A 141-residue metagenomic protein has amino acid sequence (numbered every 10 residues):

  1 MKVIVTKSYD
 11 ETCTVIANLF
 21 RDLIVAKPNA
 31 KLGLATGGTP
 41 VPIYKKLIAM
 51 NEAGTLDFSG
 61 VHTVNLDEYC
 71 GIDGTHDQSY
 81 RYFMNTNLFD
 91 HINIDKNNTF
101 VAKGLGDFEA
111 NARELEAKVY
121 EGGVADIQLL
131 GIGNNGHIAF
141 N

Functional and structural regions predicted by a protein language model:
M1-L32: N-terminal glycine-/serine-/threonine-rich phosphate-binding loop
T6, D10, T14, V41 (+3 more regions): Electropositive phosphate-/nucleotide-binding environments in soluble metabolic enzymes
A17-V25, I48, E52, N85-F89 (+1 more regions): Generic structural signal for well-ordered alpha-helical scaffold segments
A26-N51: Glycine-rich N-terminal segment of FAD-binding domains in flavoprotein oxidoreductases, spanning the beta-loop-helix
L34, Q128-L130: Redox-cofactor binding/interface segments in oxidoreductases and associated redox assembly factors
L56-Q128: Ligand-binding beta-strand-loop-alpha-helix segment within the catalytic cores of soluble metabolic enzymes
N135, A139-N141: Class I SAM-dependent methyltransferase SAM-binding "motif I" and its flanking Rossmann-like core
